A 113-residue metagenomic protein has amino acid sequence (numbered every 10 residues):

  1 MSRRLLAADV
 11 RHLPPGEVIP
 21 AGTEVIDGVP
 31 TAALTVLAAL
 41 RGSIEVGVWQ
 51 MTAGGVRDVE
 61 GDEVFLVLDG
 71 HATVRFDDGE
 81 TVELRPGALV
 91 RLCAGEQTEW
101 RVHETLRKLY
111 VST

Functional and structural regions predicted by a protein language model:
M1-G47: A short, N-terminal "cap"/entry segment at the start of jelly-roll beta-barrel domains of the cupin/DSBH fold
L40-E60, C93-A94: Conserved short histidine dyad/triad with adjacent acidic residue
V46-V48, V64, T81, L89-R91: Conserved hydrophobic/aromatic beta-strand scaffold that supports enzyme active sites
M51, V59-V74: Short, conserved beta-strand element in jelly-roll/cupin
T81, A88, A94-T113: Ligand-binding loop in jelly-roll beta-barrel domains
